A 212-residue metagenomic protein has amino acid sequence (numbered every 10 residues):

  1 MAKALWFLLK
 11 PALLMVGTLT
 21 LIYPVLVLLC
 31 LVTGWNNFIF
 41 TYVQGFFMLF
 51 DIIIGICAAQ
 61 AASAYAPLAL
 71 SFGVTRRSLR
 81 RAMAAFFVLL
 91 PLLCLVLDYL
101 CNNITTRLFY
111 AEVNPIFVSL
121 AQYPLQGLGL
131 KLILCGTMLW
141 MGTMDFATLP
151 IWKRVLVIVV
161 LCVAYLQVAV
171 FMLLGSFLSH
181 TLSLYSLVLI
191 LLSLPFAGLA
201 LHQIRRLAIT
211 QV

Functional and structural regions predicted by a protein language model:
M1-P67, S78-V212: Hydrophobic alpha-helical transmembrane segments of membrane proteins
L70-V74: Short helix-to-coil transition segments within interhelical loops that connect adjacent transmembrane helices
